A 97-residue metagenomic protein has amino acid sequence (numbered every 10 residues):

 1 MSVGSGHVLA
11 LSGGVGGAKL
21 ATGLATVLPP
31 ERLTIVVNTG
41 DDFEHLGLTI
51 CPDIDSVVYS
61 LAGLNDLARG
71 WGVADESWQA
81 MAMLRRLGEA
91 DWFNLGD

Functional and structural regions predicted by a protein language model:
M1-S2, V58: Generic detector of short, locally flexible boundary/turn motifs and exposed helical patches
S2-P52: N-terminal phosphate-binding or glycine-rich loops at protein starts, especially the Walker A/P-loop of NTPases
N38-D97: Electropositive, gly/pro-rich neighborhoods at or near active sites that engage anionic ligands
